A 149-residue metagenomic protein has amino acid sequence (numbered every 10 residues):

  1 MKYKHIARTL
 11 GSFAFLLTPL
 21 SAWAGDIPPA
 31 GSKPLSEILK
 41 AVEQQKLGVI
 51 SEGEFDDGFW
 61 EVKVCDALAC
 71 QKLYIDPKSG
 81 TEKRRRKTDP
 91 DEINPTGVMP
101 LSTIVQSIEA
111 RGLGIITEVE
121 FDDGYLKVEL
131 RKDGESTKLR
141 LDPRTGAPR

Functional and structural regions predicted by a protein language model:
K2-L10: Bacterial N-terminal signal peptides that target proteins for export
G11-S12, A22: Cleavable N-terminal signal peptides
D26-I50, I93-I115: Short, non-transmembrane alpha-helical segments in secretory-pathway proteins
K33, Q45-G48, D57-F59, L68-C70 (+3 more regions): Extracytoplasmic
E52-F55, K87, E118-F121: Hydrophobic/anchoring residues in structured secondary elements
W60-K63, I75, G80, D122 (+3 more regions): Conserved histidines in hydrophobic membrane contexts and catalytic metal-binding motifs
C65-A110: Mid-chain, structured segments of secreted extracytoplasmic proteins
